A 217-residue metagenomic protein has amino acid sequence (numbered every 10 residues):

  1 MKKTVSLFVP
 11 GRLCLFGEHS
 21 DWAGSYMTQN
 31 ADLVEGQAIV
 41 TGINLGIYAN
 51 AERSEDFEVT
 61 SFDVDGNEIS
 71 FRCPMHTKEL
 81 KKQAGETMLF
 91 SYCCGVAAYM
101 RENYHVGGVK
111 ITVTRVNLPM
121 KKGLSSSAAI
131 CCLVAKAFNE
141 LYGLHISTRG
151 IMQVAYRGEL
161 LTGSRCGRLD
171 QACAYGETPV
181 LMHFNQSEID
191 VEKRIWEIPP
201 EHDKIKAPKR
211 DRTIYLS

Functional and structural regions predicted by a protein language model:
M1-L7, I43-V154: Anion-binding (especially nucleotide phosphate/pyrophosphate-binding) glycine-rich loop and adjoining beta-alpha core
K2-V9, R212-S217: Short amphipathic
T4, A38-I43, G163, I205-K206: Short Gly/Pro-enriched turn/cap motifs at secondary-structure boundaries
A23-G24, S61, E140-S217: ATP-dependent small-molecule kinase catalytic core of the GHMP/sugar-kinase superfamily and closely related
A23-V40: Short Gly/aromatic-enriched secondary-structure transition segments
D32-Q37, L45-I47, G95, P199-E201: Short alpha-helical segments and helix-capping/turn motifs at coil-helix boundaries
